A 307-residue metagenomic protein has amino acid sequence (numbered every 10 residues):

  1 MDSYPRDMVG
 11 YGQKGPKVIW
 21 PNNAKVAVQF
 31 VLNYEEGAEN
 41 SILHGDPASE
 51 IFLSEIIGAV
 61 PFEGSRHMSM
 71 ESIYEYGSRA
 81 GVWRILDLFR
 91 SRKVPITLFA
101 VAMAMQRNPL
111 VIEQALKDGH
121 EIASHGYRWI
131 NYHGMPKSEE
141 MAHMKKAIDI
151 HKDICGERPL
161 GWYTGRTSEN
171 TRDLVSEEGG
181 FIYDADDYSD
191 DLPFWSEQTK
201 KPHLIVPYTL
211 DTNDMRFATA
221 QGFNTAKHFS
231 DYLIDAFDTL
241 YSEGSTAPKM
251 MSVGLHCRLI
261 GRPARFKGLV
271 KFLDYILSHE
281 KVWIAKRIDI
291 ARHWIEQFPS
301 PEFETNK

Functional and structural regions predicted by a protein language model:
M1-L204, S230-V253, L259-K307: Catalytic alpha-helical scaffold of carbohydrate-active enzymes acting on polysaccharides/glycoconjugates
H133-G134, R216-A220: Short acidic, glycine/proline-rich loop/turn micro-motifs
Q198-F217: A structural motif
K227: Feature 3881 marks metal-assisted phosphotransfer/nuclease machinery and their flanking interaction elements
